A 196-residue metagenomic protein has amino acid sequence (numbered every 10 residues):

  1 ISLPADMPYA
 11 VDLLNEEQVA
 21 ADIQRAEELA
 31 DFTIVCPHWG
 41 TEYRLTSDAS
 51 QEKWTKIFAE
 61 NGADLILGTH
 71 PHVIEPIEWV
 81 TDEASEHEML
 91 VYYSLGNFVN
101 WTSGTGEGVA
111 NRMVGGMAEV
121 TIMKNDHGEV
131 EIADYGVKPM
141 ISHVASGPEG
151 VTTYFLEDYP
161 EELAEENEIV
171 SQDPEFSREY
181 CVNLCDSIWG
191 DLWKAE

Functional and structural regions predicted by a protein language model:
I1-E196: Acidic, metal/ion-coordinating pockets
